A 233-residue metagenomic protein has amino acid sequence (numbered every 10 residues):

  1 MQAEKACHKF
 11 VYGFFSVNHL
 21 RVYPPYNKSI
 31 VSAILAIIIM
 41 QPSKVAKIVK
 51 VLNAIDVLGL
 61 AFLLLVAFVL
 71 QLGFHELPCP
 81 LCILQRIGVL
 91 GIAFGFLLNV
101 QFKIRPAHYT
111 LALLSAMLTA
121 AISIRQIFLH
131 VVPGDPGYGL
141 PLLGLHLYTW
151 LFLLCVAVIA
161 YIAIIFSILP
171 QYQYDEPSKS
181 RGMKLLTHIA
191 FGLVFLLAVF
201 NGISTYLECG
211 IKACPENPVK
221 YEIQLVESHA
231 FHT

Functional and structural regions predicted by a protein language model:
F10-F15, Y23-Y26: Aromatic (phenylalanine/tyrosine) cluster motif
V11, L20, A33-A36: Low-complexity, intrinsically disordered segments with a bias for serine/threonine
Y26-L77, V89-L90, I104-T233: Secretory/periplasmic and organellar redox-cofactor proteins
Q85: Cys/His-rich metal-chelating microdomains
I92-K103: Canonical alpha-helical transmembrane segments
